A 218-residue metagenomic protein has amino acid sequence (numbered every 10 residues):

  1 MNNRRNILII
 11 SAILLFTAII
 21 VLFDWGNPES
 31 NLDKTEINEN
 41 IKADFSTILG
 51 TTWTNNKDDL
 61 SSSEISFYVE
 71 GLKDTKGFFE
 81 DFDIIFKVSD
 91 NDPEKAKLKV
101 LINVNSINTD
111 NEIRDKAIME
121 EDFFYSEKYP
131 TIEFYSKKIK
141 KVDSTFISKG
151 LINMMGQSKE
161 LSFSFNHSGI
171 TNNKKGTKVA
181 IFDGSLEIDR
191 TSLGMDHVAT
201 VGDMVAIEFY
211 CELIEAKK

Functional and structural regions predicted by a protein language model:
N2-K218: Low-complexity, acidic/polar, glycine-enriched regions of mature
